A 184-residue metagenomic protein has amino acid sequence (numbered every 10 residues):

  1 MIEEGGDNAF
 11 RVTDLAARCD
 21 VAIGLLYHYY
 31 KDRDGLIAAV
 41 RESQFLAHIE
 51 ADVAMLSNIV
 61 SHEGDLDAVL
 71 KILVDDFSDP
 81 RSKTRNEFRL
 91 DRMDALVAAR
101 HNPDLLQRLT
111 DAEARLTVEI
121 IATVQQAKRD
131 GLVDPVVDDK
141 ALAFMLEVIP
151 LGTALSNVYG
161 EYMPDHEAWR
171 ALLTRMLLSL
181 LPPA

Functional and structural regions predicted by a protein language model:
M1, T123, R175-P183: C-terminal alpha-helix
M1-A39, S43: Helix-turn-helix
M1-E4, A51-N58, D91, A95 (+1 more regions): Solvent-exposed, amphipathic alpha-helical segments
G6-D7, V53, S57-S61, S82 (+2 more regions): Short, flexible helix-adjacent loops and helix caps
A39, D52-R89, D139-L146, R170: Hydrophobic alpha-helical connector segments
I49-E50, K83-M93, P103-D130, A141 (+1 more regions): Amphipathic alpha-helical packing segments from all-alpha helical-bundle domains
I72-K83, L90-H101, R175-L180: Helix-loop "lid/cap" segments that line or gate small-molecule binding pockets
L106-T110, A114, K128-L177, A184: Hydrophobic/aromatic-rich alpha-helical bundle segments in the mid-to-C-terminal region
